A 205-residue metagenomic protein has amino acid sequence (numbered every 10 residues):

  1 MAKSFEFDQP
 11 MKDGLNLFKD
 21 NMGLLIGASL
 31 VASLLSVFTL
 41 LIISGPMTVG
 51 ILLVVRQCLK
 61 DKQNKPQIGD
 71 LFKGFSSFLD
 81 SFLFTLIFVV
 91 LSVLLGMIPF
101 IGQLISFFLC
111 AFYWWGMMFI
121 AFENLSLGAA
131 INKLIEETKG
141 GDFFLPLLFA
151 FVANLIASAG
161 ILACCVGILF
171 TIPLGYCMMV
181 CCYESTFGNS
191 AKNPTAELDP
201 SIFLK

Functional and structural regions predicted by a protein language model:
K3-L34, K65-L94, A111-I161, L198-K205: Interfacial aromatic "cap" segments that immediately flank transmembrane helices in multipass membrane proteins
S33-K65, V93-N132, G160-K192: Selective recognition of hydrophobic, aromatic-rich stretches within alpha-helical transmembrane segments of polytopic
S185-K205: Short, highly charged, low-complexity non-transmembrane loops/tails of multi-pass membrane proteins
